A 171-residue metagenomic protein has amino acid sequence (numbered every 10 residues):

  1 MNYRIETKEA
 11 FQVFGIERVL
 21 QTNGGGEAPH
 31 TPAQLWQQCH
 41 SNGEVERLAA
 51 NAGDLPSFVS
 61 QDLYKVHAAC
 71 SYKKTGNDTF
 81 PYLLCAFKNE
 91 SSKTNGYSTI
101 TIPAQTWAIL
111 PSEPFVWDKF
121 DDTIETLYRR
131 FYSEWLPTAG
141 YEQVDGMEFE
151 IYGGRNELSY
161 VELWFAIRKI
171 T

Functional and structural regions predicted by a protein language model:
M1-T171: A solvent-exposed interaction/effector surface
